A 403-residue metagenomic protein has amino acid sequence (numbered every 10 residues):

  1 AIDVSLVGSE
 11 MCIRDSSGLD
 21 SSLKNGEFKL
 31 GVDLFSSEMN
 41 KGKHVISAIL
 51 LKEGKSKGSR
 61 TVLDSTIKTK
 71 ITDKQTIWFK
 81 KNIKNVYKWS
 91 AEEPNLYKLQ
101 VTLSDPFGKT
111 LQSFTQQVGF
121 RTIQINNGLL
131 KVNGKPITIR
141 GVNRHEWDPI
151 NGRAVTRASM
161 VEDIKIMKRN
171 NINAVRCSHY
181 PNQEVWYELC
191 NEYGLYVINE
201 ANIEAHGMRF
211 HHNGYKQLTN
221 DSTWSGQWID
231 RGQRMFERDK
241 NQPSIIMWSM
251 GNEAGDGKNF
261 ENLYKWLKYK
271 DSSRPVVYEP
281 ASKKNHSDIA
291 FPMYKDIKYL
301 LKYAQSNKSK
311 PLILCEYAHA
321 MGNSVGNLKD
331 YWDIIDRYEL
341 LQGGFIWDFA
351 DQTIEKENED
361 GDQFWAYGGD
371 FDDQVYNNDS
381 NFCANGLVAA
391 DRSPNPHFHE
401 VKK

Functional and structural regions predicted by a protein language model:
A1-G8, C12-I13: Single conserved hydrophobic/aromatic residue that forms the stacking wall/gate of nucleotide- or nucleobase-binding
S9, T110-K403: Extended substrate-binding grooves/exosites of carbohydrate-active enzymes
L19-G26: Short, solvent-exposed loop/linker segments at the N-terminal edge of repeated beta-sheet extracellular domains
G26-K68, I77, L99: Beta-strand-rich binding/interaction modules
M39-G42, N82-L96: Short glycine/proline/serine/threonine-rich loop/turn segments at secondary-structure transition edges
K57-R60, F107-F114: Beta-sandwich strand segments
D73-K84: Exposed aromatic-hydrophobic patches
E93-D105: Internal, hydrophobic beta-strand segments that form the core of beta-sheet-rich folds
